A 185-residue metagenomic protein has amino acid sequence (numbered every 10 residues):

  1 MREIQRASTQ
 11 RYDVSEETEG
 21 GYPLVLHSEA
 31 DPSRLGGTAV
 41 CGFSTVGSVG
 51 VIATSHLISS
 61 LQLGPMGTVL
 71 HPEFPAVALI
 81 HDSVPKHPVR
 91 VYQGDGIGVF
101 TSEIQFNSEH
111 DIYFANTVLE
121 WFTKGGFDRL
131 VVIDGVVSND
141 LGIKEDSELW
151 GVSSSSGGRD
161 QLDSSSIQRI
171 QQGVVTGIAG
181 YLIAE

Functional and structural regions predicted by a protein language model:
R2-E103: N-terminal short beta-loop-beta anion/metal-coordinating cradle
F43-S44, E103-S108, S164-G173: Flexible, glycine/proline-enriched loop segments at strand-loop-helix junctions that form or flank small-ligand binding
S48-I52, E109-Y113, G173, G177 (+1 more regions): Conserved active-site and cofactor/substrate-binding residues in soluble primary-metabolism enzymes
I52, H56, T117, Y181-E185: Alpha-helical scaffold segments in soluble metabolic enzymes
S59-L63, T123, A184: Generic secondary-structure signature for well-ordered alpha-helical cores
T68-F74, G98-F100, R129-D134, Q161-S165: Short C-terminal domain-edge/linker segments immediately following a structured domain
S108-R159: Internal, conserved structured core segments that host functional sites
N139-E185: Catalytic cores of processing enzymes, dominated by hydrolases/peptidases, characterized by acidic/His-rich
